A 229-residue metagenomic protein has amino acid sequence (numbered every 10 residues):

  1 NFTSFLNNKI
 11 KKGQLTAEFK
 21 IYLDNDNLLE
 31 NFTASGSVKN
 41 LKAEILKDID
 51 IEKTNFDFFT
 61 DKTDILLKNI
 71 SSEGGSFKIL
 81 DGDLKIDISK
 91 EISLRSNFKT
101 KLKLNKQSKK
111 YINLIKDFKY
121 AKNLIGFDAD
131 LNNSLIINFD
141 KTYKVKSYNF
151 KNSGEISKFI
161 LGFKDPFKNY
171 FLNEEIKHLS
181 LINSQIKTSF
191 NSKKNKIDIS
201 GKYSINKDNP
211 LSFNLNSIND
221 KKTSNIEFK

Functional and structural regions predicted by a protein language model:
N1-K229: Membrane-proximal interfacial segments on either side of biological membranes
